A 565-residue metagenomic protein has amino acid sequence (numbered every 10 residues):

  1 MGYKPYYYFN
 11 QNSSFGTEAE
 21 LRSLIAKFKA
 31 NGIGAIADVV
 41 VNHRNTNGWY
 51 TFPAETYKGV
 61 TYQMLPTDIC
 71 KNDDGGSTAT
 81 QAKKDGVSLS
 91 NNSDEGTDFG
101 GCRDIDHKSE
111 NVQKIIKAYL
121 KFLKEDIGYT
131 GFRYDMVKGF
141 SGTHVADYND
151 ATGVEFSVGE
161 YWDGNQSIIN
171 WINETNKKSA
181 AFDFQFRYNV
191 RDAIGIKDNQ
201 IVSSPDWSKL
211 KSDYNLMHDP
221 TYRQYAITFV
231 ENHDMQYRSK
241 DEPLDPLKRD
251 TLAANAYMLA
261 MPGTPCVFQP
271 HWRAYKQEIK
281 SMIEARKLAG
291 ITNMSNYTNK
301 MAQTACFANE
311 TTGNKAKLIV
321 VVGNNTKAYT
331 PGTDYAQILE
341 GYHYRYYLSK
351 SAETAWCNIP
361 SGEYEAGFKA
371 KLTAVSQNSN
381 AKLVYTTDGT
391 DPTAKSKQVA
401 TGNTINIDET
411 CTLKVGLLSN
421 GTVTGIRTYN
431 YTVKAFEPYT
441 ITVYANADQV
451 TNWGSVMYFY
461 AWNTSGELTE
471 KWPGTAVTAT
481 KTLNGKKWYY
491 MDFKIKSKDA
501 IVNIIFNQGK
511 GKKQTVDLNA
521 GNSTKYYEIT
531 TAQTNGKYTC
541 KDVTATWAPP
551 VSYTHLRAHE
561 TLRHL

Functional and structural regions predicted by a protein language model:
M1-F99, I105, K138-G159: Acidic/aromatic-lined carbohydrate-recognition and catalytic surfaces of CAZymes acting on diverse glycans
Y3-K4, F9, I25, I33 (+1 more regions): Active-site-proximal helices and loops of the catalytic beta/alpha 8
S351-F436, S552-Y553: Short, compositionally stereotyped local motifs that mark structural "simplifiers"
V384-D388, G416-L418, Y444-N446, Y460-T464 (+1 more regions): Predominantly extracellular/luminal cell-surface or secreted proteins
D391-T401, V450-S497, K510-L518: Aromatic-rich carbohydrate-binding modules that target alpha-glucans
D499-G509: A short, solvent-exposed beta-strand micro-motif common in secreted/extracellular proteins
N519-P550: Extracellular beta-sheet/turn segments enriched in Thr/Pro/Gly and aliphatic residues
T554-H564: Conserved small/polar residues in nucleotide/adenosyl-binding loops
